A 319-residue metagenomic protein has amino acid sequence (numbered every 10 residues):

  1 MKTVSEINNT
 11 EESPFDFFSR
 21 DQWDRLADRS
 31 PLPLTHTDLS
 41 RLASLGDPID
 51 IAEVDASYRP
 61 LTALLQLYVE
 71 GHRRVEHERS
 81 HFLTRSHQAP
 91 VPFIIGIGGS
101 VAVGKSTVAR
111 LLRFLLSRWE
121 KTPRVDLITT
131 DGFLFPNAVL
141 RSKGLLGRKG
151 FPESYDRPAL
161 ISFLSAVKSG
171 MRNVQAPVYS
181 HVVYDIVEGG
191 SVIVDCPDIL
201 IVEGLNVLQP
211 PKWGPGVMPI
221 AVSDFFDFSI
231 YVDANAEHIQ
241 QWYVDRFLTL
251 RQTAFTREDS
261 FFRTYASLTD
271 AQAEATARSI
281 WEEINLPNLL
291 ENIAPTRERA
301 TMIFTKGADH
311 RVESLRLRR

Functional and structural regions predicted by a protein language model:
K2-I94: Extreme N-terminal, non-catalytic leader segments that precede Walker-type/kinase nucleotide-binding cores
K2-R29, A43-I51, V207-P211, P215-R319: Conserved NTP phosphate-binding and transfer environment spanning the P-loop NTPase/kinase superfamily
R41-S57, D126-T129, F133-I186: Conserved nucleotide-sensing/catalytic segment adjacent to the nucleotide-binding pocket in NTP-handling enzymes
T84-R85, A89, P158-D224, I280-T296: Glycine-rich phosphate-binding loop used to anchor ATP phosphates in small-molecule kinases, encompassing both
I94-S100, D126-T130, S229: Extended hydrophobic secondary-structure segments that form protein cores and membrane-embedded regions
I95-F114: Glycine-rich phosphate-binding P-loop
S106, N137, Q209-P211: Short helix/loop capping segments that flank catalytic or ligand/cofactor-binding pockets
F114-D126: Post-Walker A helix-loop "phosphate-sensing" segment adjacent to the P-loop in P-loop NTPases
